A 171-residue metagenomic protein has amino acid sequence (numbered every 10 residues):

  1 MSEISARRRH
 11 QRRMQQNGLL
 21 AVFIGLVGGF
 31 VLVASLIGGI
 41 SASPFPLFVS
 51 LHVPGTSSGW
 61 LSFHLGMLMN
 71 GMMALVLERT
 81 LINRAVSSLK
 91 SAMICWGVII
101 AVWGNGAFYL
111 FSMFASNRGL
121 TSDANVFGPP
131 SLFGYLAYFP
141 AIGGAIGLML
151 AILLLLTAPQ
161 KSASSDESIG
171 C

Functional and structural regions predicted by a protein language model:
M1, M73, I169-C171: Low-complexity, intrinsically disordered extramembrane tails and loops of integral membrane proteins
M1-H10: Short, Lys/Arg-rich, polar N-terminal cytosolic tail immediately upstream of the first transmembrane signal-anchor
Q16-I37, S58-L81, W96-M113, P140-T157: Hydrophobic cores of alpha-helical transmembrane segments in multi-pass integral membrane proteins
I40, P44, A85, S116-L120 (+1 more regions): Membrane-interfacial segments
A42-T56: Perimembrane loop-to-helix junctions flanking transmembrane segments
L81-W103, A163-C171: Cytoplasmic juxtamembrane regions at transmembrane-helix boundaries
F108-N125: Transmembrane alpha-helical segments of integral membrane proteins
L120-L136: Short, membrane-exposed interhelical loops at transmembrane-helix boundaries
